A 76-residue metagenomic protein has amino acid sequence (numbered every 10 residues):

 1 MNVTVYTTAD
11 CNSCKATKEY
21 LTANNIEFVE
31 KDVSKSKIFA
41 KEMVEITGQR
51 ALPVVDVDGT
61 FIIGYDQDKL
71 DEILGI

Functional and structural regions predicted by a protein language model:
M1-N24: Local sequence-structure signature of Cys/Sec-based thiol-disulfide redox active-site neighborhoods
N2, E72-I76: Short hydrophobic/aromatic patches at helix-to-coil boundaries
T8, G48, Q67: ATP/adenylate-binding site constellation spanning eukaryotic-like Ser/Thr protein kinases, ABC-transporter
N25-E30, F61: Conserved beta-strand scaffold positions in the cores of enzyme catalytic domains, especially in NTP/NDP-utilizing
F28-F39: Thiol-based oxidoreductase modules, predominantly thioredoxin-like and allied folds used for disulfide exchange
P53-F61: A short, hydrophobic beta-strand/beta-hairpin element that forms part of a small beta-sheet core
F61-Q67, D71-I73: Conserved N-terminal glycine/acidic-rich loop preference
